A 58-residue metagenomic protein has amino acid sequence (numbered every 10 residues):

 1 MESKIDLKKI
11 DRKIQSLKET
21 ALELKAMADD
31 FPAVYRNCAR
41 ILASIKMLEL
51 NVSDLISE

Functional and structural regions predicted by a protein language model:
M1-A28: N-terminal acidic leader/helix
A26-E58: Short, charge-rich amphipathic interface segments used for partner binding and complex assembly
